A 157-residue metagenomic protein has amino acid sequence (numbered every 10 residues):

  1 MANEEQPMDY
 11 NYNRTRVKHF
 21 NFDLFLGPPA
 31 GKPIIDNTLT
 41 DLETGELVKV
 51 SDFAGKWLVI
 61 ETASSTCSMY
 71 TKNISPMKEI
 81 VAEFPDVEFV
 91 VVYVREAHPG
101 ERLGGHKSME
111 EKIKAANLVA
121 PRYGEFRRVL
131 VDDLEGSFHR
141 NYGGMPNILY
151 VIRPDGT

Functional and structural regions predicted by a protein language model:
M1-T157: Chalcogenol-based redox active-site neighborhoods
